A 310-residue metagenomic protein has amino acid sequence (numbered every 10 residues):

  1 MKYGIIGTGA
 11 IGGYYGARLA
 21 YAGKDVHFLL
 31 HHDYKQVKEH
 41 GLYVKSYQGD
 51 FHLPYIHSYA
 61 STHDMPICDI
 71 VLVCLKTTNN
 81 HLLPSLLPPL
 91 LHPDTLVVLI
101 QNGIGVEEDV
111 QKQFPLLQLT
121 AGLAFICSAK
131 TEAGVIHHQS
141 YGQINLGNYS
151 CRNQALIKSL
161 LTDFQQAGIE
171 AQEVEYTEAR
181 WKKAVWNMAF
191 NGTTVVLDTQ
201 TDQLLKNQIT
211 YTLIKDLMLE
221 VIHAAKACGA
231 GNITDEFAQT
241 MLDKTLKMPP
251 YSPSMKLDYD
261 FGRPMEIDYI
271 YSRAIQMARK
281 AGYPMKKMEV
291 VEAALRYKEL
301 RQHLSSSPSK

Functional and structural regions predicted by a protein language model:
M1-L53: NAD(P)+-binding Rossmann beta1-loop-alpha1 motif at the extreme N-terminus of oxidoreductases
F28-L30, L146, I275: Short internal beta-strands
L30, Q48, A60-T62, Q101 (+4 more regions): Residues at the C-termini of beta-strands that transition into short coil/loop
H32-Q36, T78-N79, G105, A179 (+1 more regions): Short alpha-helical
D50-V135: Rossmann-like NAD(P)(H) cofactor-binding subdomain of soluble oxidoreductases
L90, Q113-Q118, A133-K183, M188-A189 (+1 more regions): Internal alpha-helical scaffold of NAD(P)-dependent oxidoreductase catalytic cores
K215-K310: NAD(P)-dependent Rossmann-like dehydrogenase/reductase catalytic/cofactor-binding core
